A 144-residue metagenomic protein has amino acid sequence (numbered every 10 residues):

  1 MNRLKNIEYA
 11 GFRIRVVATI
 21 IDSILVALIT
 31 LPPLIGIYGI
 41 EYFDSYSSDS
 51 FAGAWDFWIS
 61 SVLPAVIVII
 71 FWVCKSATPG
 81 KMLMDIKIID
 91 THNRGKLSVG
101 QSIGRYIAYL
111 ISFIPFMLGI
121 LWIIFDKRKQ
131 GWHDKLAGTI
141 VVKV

Functional and structural regions predicted by a protein language model:
M1-M117, G131, K135-A137, V142-V144: Short, small/hydrophobic-residue-rich motifs at membrane-helix boundaries and re-entrant hairpins of integral membrane
L118-K127: Glycine-rich flap/beta-hairpin and adjacent strands of clan AA aspartyl proteases
